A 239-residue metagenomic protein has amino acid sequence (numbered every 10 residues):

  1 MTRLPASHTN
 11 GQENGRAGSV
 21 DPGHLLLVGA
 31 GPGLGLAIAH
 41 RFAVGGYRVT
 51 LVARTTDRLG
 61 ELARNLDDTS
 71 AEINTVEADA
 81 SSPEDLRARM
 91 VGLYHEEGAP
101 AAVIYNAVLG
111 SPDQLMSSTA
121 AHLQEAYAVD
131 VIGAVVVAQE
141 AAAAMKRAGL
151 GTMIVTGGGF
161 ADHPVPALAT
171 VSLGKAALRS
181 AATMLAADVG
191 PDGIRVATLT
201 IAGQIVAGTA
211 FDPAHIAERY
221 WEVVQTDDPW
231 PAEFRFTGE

Functional and structural regions predicted by a protein language model:
V28, P100-L109, V155, A197: Rossmann-fold scaffold of SDR-type NAD(P)-dependent oxidoreductases
G31-G33: Conserved glycine-rich cofactor-binding loop
Y47-E61: Conserved glycine-rich Rossmann-like NAD(P)H-binding loop of the short-chain dehydrogenase/reductase
L66-E84: Rossmann-fold cofactor-recognition segment
L109, M116-V135, L178: Catalytic Tyr-X3-Lys loop
A126, K146-R147, T152-A177, T183 (+2 more regions): Catalytic loop of short-chain dehydrogenase/reductase
V129-R147: Amphipathic alpha-helical dimer-interface segment in Rossmann-like NAD(P)H-dependent oxidoreductases
S180-T183, P191-E239: C-terminal helical subdomain
